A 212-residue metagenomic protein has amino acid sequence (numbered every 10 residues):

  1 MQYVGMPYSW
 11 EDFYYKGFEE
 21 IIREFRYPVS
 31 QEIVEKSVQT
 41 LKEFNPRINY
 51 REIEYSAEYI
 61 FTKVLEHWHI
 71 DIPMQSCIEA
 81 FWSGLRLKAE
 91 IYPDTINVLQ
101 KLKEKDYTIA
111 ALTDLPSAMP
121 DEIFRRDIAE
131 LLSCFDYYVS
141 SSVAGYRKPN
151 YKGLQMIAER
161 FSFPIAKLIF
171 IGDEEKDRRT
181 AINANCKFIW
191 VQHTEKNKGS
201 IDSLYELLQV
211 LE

Functional and structural regions predicted by a protein language model:
M1-S37: Active-site neighborhood of HAD-like aspartate-dependent phosphohydrolases
G5-D12, Y50-I53, M119-R125: Short, flexible/disordered intra-domain loops and linkers
E24, P28-E79: A metal-dependent, Asp-based hydrolase signature
V29, I96, Q100, L112-E212: Asp-based, Mg2+/Mn2+-dependent phosphohydrolase catalytic module
E79-A89: Surface-exposed cleft-lining segments at the edges of enzyme active sites
K88-Y92, R147: A conditional alpha-helix N-cap/helix-loop micro-motif detector
D106-Y107, C186: A short helix->loop->beta-strand "cap" motif at the edges of active sites that frequently abuts
